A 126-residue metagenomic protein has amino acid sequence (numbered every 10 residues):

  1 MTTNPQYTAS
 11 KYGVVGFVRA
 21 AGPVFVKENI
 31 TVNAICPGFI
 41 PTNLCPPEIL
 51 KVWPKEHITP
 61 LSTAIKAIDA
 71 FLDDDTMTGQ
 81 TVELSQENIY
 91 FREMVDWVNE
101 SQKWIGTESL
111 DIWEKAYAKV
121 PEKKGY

Functional and structural regions predicted by a protein language model:
M1-P5, K27: Active-site loop immediately N-terminal to the catalytic Tyr-X3-Lys motif of short-chain dehydrogenase/reductase
Y7, V15: Catalytic tyrosine of NAD(P)H-dependent dehydrogenase/reductases that use a Tyr as the general acid/base
S10, V18: Active-site helix of classical SDR
P23-V24: Alpha-helical segment proximal to the catalytic Tyr-Lys
E28-G38: Conserved beta-loop-beta element that borders a ligand/cofactor-binding pocket
A34, K51-Y126: C-terminal helical subdomain
C36-P47: Short, flexible catalytic-loop segment of classical short-chain dehydrogenase/reductase
